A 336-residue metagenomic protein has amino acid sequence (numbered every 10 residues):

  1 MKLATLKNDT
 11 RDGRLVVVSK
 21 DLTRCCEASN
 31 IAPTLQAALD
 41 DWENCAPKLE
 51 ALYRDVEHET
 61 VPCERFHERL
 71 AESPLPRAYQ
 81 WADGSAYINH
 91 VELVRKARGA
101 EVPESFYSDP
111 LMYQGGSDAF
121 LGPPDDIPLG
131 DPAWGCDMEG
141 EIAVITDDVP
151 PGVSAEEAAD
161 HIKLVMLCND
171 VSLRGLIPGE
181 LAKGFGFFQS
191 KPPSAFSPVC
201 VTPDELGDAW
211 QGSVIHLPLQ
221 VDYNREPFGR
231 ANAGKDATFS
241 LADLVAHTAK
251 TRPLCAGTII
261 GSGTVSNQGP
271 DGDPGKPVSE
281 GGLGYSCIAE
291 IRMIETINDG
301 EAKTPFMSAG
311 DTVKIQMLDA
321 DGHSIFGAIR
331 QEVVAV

Functional and structural regions predicted by a protein language model:
K2-L6, D12, K20, S29 (+5 more regions): Active-site microenvironments in enzyme catalytic cores
V16: Short beta-strand-centered aromatic/proline hotspots
A78, K250-R252, K303-F306: Short, surface-exposed secondary-structure edge patches
A82, C255, S308-A309: Residue-level recognition of short, solvent-exposed, well-ordered loop/turn junctions that link secondary-structure
Q211-G263, N267-S279: A beta-strand-loop signature enriched in Asp, Gly, Thr, and Trp that corresponds to the sialidase/neuraminidase Asp-box
I260-A309: Active-site pocket scaffolds in enzymes
V313-V336: Structural signal for terminal/edge beta-strands and the immediately following C-terminal loop/tail that closes
